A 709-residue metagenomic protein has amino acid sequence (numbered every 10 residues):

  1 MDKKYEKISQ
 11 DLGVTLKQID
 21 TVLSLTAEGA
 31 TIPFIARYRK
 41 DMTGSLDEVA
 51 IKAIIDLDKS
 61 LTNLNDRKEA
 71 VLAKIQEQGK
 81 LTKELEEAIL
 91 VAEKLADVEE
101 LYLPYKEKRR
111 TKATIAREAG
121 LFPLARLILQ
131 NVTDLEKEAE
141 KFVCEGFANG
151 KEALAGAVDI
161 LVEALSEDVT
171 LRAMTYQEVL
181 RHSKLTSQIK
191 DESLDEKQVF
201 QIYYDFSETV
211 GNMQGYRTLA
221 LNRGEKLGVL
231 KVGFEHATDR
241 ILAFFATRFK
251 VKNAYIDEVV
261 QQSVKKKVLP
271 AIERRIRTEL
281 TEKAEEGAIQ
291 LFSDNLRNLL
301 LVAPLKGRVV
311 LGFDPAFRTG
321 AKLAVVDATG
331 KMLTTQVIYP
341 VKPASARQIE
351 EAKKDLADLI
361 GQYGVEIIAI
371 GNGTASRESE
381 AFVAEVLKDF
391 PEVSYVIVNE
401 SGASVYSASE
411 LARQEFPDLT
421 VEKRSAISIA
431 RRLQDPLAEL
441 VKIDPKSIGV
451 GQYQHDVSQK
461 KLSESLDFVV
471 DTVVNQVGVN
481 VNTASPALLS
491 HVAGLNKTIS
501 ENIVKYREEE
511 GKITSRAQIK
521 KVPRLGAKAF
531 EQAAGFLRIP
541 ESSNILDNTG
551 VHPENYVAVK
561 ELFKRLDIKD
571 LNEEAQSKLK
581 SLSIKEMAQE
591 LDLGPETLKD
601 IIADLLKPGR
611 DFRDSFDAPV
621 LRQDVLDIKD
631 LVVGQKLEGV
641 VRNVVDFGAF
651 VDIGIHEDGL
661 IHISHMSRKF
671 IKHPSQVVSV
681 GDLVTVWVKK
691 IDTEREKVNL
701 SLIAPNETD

Functional and structural regions predicted by a protein language model:
M1-D20, A27: Generic start-of-chain signal for non-secretory N-termini
I19, I338-P343, I367, A408-V421 (+6 more regions): Short beta-alpha connecting loops at secondary-structure transitions that line or flank enzyme active sites
S24-A27, P104, I115-E118, A220-G224 (+15 more regions): Replace "in large, NTP-powered and nucleic-acid-processing enzymes" with "in large, NTP-powered factors and other
T31, T43, D47-A148, Q476-S615 (+3 more regions): Accessory alpha-helical DNA-binding modules that contact the DNA backbone or grooves
A50-A53, S60, L64-G312, A316-D418 (+1 more regions): Duplex nucleic acid-engaging cores and interfaces of nucleic-acid transaction enzymes
D97, V396, G402, S407-V477 (+1 more regions): Long, charge-rich intrinsically disordered scaffolds of nucleic-acid metabolism proteins
E138, F142-G150, F206, F245-V264 (+5 more regions): Low-complexity, acidic/Ser/Thr- and charged residue-rich accessory regions of DNA metabolism proteins
Q177-L185, F313-F317, G373-E378, V398-V405 (+5 more regions): A glycine-rich phosphate-binding loop feature that marks nucleotide/adenosyl-phosphate handling sites
